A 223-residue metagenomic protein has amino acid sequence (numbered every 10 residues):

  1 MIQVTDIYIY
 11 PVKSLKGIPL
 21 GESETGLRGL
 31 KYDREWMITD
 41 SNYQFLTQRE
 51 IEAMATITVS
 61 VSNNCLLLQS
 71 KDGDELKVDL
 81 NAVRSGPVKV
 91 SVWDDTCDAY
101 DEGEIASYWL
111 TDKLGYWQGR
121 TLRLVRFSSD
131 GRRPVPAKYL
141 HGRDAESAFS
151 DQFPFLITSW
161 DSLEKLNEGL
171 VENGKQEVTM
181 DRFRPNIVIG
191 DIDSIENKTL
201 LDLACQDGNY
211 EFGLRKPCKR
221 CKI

Functional and structural regions predicted by a protein language model:
M1-I223: Metal-cofactor-dependent catalytic cores
